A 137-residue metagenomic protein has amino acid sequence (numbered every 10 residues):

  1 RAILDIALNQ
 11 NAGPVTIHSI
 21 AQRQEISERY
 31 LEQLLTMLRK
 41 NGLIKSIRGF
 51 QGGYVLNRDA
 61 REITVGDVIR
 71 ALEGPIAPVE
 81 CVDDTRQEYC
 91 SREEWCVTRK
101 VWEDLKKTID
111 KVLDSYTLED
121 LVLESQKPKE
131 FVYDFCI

Functional and structural regions predicted by a protein language model:
R1-N11: Short amphipathic alpha-helical interface segments
I17-Q24: A short alpha-helical element within helix-turn-helix/winged-helix DNA-binding domains across DNA-binding proteins
Q22, R39-K40: Alpha-helical residues within the helix-turn-helix
R29: Key DNA-contact positions within bacterial/archaeal DNA-binding proteins
L43-L56: Beta-hairpin "wing" of winged helix-turn-helix
A60-T85, T98-T108: Conserved segment of winged-helix/HTH DNA-binding domains
D83-I137: C-terminal regulatory/oligomerization modules of transcriptional regulators
